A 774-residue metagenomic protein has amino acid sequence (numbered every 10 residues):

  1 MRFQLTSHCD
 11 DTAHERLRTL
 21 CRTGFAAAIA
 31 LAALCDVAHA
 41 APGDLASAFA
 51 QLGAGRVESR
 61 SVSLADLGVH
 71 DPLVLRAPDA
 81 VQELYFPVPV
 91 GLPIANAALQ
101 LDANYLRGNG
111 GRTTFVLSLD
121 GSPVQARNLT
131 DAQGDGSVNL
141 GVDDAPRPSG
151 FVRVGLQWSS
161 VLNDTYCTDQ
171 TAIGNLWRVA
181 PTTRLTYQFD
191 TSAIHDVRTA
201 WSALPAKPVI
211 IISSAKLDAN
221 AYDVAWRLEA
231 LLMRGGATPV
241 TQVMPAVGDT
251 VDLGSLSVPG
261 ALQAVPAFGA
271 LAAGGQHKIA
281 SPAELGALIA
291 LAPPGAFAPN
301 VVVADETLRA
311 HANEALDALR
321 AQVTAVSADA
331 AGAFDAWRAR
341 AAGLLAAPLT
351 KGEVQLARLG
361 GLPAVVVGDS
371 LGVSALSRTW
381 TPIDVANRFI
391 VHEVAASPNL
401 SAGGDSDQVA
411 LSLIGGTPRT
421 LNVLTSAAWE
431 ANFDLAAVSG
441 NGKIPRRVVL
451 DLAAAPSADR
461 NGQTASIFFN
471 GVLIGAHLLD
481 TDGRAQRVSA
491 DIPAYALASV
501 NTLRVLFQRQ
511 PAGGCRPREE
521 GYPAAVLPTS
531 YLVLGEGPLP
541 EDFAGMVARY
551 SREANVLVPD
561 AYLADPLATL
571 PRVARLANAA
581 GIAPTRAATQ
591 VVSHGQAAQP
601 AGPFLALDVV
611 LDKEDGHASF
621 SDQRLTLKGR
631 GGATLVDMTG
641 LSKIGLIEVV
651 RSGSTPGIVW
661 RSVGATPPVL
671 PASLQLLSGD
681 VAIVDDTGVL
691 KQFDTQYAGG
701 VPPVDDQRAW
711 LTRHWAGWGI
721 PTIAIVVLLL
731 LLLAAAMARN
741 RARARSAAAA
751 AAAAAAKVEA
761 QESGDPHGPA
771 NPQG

Functional and structural regions predicted by a protein language model:
M1-T19: N-terminal secretory signal peptides that target proteins for export/translocation
L5, C21, C35-A40, R127: N-terminal leader-region detector that preferentially activates on the first domain or presequence of a protein
T6, L20-R22, A26, A747-A749 (+1 more regions): General helical structural elements
G24-D36: Bacterial N-terminal signal peptides
A41-G774: Solvent-exposed alpha-helical segments and adjacent loops that form catalytic or protein-interaction surfaces
